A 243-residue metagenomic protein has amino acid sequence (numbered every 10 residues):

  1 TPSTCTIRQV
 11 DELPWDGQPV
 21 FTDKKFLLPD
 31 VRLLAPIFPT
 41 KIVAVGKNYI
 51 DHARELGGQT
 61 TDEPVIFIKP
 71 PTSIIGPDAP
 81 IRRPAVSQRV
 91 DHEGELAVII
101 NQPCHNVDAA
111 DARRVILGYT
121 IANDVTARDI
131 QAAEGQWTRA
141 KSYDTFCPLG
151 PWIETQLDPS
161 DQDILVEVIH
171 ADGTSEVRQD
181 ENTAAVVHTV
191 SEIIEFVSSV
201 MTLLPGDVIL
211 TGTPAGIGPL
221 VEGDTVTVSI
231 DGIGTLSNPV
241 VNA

Functional and structural regions predicted by a protein language model:
T1-P64, L157, L165-E176, T227-S229: N-terminal non-catalytic cap/leader segment that marks the start of a structured domain
R32-L34, E55-L56, I81-V90, C104-D111 (+3 more regions): A generic local secondary-structure boundary/capping motif
A44, G76, D91, L204 (+1 more regions): Residue-level recognition of short, solvent-exposed, well-ordered loop/turn junctions that link secondary-structure
T60-P77, H92, T227-D231: Structural signature of FAD isoalloxazine-binding scaffolds in flavoprotein oxidoreductases
I68-P70, D111-D144, N182-T189, A243: Flexible glycine-rich active-site/ligand-binding loops centered on an Asp-His dyad
A133, G150-P151, E176-L204: Glycine-rich active-site loops that engage anionic ligands at enzyme catalytic sites
A215-A243: Charged, cofactor-coupling segments
